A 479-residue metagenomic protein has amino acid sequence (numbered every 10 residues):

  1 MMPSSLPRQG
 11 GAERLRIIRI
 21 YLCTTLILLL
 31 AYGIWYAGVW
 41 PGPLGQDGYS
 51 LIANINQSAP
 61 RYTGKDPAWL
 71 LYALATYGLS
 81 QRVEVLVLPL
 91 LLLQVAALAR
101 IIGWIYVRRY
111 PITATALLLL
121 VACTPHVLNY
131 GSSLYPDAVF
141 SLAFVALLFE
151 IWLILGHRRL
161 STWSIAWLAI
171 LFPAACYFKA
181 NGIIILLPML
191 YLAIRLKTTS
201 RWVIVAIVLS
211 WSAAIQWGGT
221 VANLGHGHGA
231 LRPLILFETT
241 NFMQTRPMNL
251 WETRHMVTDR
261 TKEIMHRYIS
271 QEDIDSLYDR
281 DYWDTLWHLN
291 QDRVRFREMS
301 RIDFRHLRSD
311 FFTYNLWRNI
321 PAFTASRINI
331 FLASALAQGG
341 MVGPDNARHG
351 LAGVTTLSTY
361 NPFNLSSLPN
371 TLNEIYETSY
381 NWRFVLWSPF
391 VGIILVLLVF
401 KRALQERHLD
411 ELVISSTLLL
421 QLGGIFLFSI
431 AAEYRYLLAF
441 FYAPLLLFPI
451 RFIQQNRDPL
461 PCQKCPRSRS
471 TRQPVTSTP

Functional and structural regions predicted by a protein language model:
A37-L51, P60-Y72, S80-E84, F304 (+1 more regions): Extracytoplasmic catalytic/substrate-binding loops of multi-pass membrane glycan-assembly enzymes
N56, V139-H157, W167-F172, P188-M189 (+1 more regions): Specific aromatic-rich, kink-prone transmembrane helix
P67-L71, L79-A99, Y130: Loop-to-helix entry region of an early transmembrane alpha helix in multi-pass inner-membrane enzymes
Q81-V85, P89, F323-S415: Membrane-interface anchor segments at the N-terminal boundary of transmembrane helices in multi-pass membrane enzymes
L88-R108, L142, A146, E150: Transmembrane-helix motifs of polytopic, lipid-linked glycan transferases
N129-V139, F178: Short acidic/glycine- and proline-prone juxtamembrane loop motifs at membrane-interface regions of multi-pass membrane
S164-K179, I207-A214: Membrane-interface alpha helices of multi-pass inner-membrane proteins
H226-T359: Membrane-proximal stem/loop segments at transmembrane-domain junctions that anchor or position
